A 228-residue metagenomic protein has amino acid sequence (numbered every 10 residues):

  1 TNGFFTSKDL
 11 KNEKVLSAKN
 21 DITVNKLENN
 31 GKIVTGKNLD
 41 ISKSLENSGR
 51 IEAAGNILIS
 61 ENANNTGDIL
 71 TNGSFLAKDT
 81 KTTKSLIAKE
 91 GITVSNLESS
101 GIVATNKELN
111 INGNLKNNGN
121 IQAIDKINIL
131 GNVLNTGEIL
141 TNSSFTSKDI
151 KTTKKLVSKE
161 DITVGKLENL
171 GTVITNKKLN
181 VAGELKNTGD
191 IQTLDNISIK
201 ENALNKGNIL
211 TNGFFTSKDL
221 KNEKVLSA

Functional and structural regions predicted by a protein language model:
T1-A228: Extended beta-solenoid/beta-helix repeat architectures
